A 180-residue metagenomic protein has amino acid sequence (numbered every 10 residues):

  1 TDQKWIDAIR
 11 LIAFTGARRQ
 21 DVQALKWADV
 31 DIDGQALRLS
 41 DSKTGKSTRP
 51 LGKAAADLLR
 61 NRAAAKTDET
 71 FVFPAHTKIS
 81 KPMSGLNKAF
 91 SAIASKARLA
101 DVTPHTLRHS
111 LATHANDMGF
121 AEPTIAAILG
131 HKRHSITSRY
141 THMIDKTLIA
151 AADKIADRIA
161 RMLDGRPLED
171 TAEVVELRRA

Functional and structural regions predicted by a protein language model:
T1-Q23, D33, K43-G45, A65-K66 (+2 more regions): Basic, Lys/Arg- and aromatic-enriched nucleic-acid-binding interface segment
K4, G34, G52-A100, R178-A180: Active-site/catalytic core of tyrosine-dependent DNA strand-transfer enzymes
A8-I9, Q20-Q23, S47-R49, L58-N61 (+6 more regions): Extended hydrophobic-aromatic, low-complexity segments
R10, F14-D21, A92, T106-K132 (+1 more regions): C-terminal catalytic core of tyrosine-transesterase DNA break-rejoin enzymes
A28-A36, A100-D101, F120-R139, L168-T171: Short, polar N-cap/turn motifs at the start of nucleic acid-interacting alpha helices
R38-G45, K53-A56, L129-A156: Catalytic-site neighborhood detector that most strongly recognizes the C-terminal catalytic loop/helix of tyrosine
N61-E69, P74-K81, S135-S138, T147-A180: C-terminal secondary-structure termini that scaffold catalytic or DNA-interacting sites
A63-T67, S95-R98, N116-F120, G130-R133 (+2 more regions): Hydrophobic alpha-helix feature that most strongly marks membrane-spanning transmembrane helices and their immediate
